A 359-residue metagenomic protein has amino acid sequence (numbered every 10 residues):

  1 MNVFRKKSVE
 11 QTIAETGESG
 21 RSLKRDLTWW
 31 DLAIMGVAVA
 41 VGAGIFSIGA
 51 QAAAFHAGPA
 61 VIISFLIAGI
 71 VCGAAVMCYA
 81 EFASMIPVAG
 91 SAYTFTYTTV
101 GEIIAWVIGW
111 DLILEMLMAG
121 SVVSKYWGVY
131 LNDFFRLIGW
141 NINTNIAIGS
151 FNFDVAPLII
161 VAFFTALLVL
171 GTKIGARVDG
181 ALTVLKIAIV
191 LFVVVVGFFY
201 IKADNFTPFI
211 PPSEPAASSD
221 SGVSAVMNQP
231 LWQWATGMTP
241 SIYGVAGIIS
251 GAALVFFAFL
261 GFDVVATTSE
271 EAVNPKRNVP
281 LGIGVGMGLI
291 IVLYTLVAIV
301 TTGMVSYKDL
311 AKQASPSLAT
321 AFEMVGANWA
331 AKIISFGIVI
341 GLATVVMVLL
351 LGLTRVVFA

Functional and structural regions predicted by a protein language model:
M1-I48, A54-P59, C72-M77, I86-A89 (+1 more regions): Membrane-interface "cap" regions at the ends of multi-pass membrane proteins
S22, L170-A181, L260-L293: Hydrophobic, small-residue-rich membrane helices and short re-entrant helix-turn-helix hairpins that build
D31-L32, A60-V61, F65, F153-V161 (+4 more regions): Residue-level signature of transmembrane alpha-helical entry/exit and packing/kink sites in multi-pass membrane
I48, A53-A54, I63-S64, C72-V161 (+3 more regions): Hydrophobic transmembrane alpha-helices that form the core helical bundles of multi-pass secondary transporters
A50-A52, E81-A83, Y93-T98, I248-N278 (+3 more regions): Helix-loop junctions at the membrane interface of multi-pass solute transporters
I70-A74, K186-Y200, F259, P280-K308: Selective recognition of specific alpha-helical transmembrane segments in multi-pass small-molecule
T94-F95, G101, N132-W140, E214-Y243 (+2 more regions): TM-loop-TM module centered on a large, flexible mid-protein loop between adjacent transmembrane helices in multi-pass
F153-A216, I283-M287: Membrane-interface loop-to-helix entry segments
